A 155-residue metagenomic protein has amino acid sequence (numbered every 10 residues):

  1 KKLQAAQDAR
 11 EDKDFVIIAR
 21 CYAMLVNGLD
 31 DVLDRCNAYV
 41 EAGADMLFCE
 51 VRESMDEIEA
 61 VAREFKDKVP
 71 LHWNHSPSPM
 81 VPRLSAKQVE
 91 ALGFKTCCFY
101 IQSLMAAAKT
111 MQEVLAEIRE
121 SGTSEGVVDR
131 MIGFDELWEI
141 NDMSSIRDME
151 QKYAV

Functional and structural regions predicted by a protein language model:
K1-H75, P79-F99, A106-K109, L115-A116 (+1 more regions): Alpha/beta enzyme core
Q102-V155: Extended, intrinsically disordered, low-complexity segments
